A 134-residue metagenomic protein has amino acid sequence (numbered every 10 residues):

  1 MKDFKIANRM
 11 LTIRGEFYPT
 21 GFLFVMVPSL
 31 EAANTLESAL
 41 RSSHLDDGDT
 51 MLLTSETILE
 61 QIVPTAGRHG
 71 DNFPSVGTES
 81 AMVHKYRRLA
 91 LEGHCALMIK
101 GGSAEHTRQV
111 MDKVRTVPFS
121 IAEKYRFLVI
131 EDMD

Functional and structural regions predicted by a protein language model:
M1-D134: Positively charged, small/polar-rich N-terminal and surface patches that mediate targeting and assembly and bind
